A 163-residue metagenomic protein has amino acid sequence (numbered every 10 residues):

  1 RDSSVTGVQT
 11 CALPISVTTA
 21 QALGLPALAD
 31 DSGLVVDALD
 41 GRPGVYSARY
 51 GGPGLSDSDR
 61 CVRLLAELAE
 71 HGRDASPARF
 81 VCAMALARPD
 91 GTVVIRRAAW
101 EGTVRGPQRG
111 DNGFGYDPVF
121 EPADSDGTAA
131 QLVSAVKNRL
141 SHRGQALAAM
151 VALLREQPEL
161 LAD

Functional and structural regions predicted by a protein language model:
R1-C11: Single conserved hydrophobic/aromatic residue that forms the stacking wall/gate of nucleotide- or nucleobase-binding
Q9-D163: Anionic-ligand binding patches
